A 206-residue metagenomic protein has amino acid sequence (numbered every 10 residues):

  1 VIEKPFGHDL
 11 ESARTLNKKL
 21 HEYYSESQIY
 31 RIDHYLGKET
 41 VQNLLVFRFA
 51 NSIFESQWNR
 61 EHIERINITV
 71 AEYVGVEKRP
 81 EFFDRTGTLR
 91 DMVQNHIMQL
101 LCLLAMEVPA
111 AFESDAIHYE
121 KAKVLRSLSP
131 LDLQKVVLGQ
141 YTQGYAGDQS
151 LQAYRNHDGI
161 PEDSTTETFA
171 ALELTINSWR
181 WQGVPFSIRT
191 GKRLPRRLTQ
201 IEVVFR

Functional and structural regions predicted by a protein language model:
V1-I2, F6-R206: Secretory/organelle targeting and membrane-embedding segments
